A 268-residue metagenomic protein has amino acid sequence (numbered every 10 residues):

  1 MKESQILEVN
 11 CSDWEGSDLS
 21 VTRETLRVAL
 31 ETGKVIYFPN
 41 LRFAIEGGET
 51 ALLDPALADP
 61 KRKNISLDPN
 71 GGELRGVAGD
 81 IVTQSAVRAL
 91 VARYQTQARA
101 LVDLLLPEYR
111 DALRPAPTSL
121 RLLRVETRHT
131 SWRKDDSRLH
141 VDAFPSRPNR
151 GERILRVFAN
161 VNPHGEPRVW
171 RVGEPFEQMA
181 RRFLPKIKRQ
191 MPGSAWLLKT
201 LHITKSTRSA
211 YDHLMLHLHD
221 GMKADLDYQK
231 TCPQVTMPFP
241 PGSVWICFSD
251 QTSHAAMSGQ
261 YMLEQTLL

Functional and structural regions predicted by a protein language model:
M1-L101, T236: N-terminal auxiliary "cap/dimerization" subdomain that precedes the catalytic jelly-roll/cupin core of mononuclear
C11-T22, S131-A143, M222-Q229: Short linear interaction motifs
N40, S249-D250: Conserved "cap/hinge" positions at secondary-structure junctions
L101-D142: Extended, Lys/Arg-enriched charged tracts that mediate electrostatic binding to polyanionic substrates
R150-H164: Short, conserved beta-strand element in jelly-roll/cupin
R156-A159, Q260-L268: A short hydrophobic beta-strand segment most commonly corresponding to one strand of the jelly-roll/cupin
E166-V244: Double-stranded beta-helix
C247, S253-G259: Short beta-strand His + acidic residue motifs that chelate non-heme Fe in jelly-roll/DSBH and cupin folds
